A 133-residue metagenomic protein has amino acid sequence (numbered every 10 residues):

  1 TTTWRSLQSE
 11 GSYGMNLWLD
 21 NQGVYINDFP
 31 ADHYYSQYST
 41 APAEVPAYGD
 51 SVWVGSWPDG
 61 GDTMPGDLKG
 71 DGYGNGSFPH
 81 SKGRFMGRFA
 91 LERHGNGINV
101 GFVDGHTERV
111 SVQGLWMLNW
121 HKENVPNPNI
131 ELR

Functional and structural regions predicted by a protein language model:
T1-R133: Short, well-structured segments within or immediately adjacent to enzyme catalytic domains that line ligand-binding
